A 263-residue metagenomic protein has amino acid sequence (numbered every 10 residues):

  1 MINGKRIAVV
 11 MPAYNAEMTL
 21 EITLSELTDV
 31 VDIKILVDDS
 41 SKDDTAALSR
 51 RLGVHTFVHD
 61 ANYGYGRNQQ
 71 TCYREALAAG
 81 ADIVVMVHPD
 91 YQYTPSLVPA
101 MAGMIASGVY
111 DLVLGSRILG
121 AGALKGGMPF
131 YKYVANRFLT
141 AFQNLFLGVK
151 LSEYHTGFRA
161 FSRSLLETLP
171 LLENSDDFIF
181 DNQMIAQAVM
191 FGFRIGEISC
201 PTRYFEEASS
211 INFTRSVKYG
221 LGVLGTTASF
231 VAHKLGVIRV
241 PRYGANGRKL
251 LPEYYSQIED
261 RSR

Functional and structural regions predicted by a protein language model:
M1-N3, G148, L172-R263: Hydrophobic helical membrane-anchoring modules
A8-P12, I35, V58: Short hydrophobic beta-strand elements that form part of the catalytic alpha/beta core underpinning NDP-sugar/donor
P12-D29: Short, well-formed alpha-helical segments that are part of the catalytic scaffolds of diverse glycosyltransferases
A16-T19, S41, T94: Donor nucleotide-sugar binding loop of glycosyltransferases
D38-A46: A conserved acidic beta->alpha catalytic loop
S40, G64, Q92: A short, conserved beta-strand element in the Rossmann-like catalytic core that flanks the donor/metal-binding loop
H59-A78, P95-F178, F205-T214, L221-L224: Acceptor/aglycone-binding surface of glycosyltransferases and processive sugar-polymer synthases
A81-Q92: Short beta-strand-to-loop acidic/aromatic patch adjacent to the donor-nucleotide binding site
